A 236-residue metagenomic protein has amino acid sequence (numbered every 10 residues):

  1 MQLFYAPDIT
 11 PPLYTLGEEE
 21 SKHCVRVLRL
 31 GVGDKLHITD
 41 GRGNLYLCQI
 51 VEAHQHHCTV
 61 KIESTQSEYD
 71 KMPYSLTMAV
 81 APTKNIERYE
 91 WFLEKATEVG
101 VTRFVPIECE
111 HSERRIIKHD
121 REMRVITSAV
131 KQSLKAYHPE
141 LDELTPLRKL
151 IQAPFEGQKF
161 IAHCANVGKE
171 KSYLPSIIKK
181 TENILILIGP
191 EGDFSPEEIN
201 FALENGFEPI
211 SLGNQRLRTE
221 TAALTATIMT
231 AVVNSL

Functional and structural regions predicted by a protein language model:
M1-S67, D120: N-terminal positively charged helical leader segments and presequences
P12, V32-D34, N44-Y46, H56-C58 (+5 more regions): A generic structural signal for short beta-strands and their flanking turns/coil linkers
L36, K61, Y69-P82, P175 (+1 more regions): Mobile, glycine- and charge-enriched loop segments and immediately flanking short secondary-structure elements within
T65, C109-S112, N214-Q215: Short, ordered loop/turn segments at secondary-structure junctions
Y69-F160: RNA substrate-binding interface of SAM-dependent RNA methyltransferases
F160-N200, F207-L212: Active-site/ligand-binding-proximal alpha/beta "capping" segment
P196-L236: Structured adenosyl-cofactor binding patch, chiefly the S-adenosyl-L-methionine
